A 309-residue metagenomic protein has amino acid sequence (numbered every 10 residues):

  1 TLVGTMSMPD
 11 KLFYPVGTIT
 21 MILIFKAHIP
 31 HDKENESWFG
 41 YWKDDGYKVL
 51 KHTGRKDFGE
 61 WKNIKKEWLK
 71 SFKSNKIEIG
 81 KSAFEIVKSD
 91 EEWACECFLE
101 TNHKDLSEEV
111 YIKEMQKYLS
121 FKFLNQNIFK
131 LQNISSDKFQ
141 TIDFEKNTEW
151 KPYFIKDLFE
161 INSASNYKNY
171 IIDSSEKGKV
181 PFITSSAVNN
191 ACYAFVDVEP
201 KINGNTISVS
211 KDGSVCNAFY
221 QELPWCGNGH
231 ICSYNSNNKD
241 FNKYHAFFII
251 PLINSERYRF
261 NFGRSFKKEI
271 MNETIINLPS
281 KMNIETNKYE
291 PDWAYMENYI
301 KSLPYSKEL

Functional and structural regions predicted by a protein language model:
T1-D137: A conserved structural/catalytic subdomain of Rossmann-like adenosyl-cofactor enzymes
A27-I29, N238, S280: Non-catalytic surface loops within mature trypsin-like serine protease
H31-K33, D240-F247, N283-P291: Short, conserved charged micro-motifs
N35-D44, D197-P200, L223-C226, A294: Short intrinsically disordered coil segments
K65, I249-I253, M296, I300: Short amphipathic C-terminal alpha-helix that caps PH/PH-like domains
K81-N169, D173-A187, N283-L309: Non-catalytic DNA-recognition/assembly elements of restriction-modification systems
K156-I276: DNA target-recognition domains and sequence-specific DNA-contacting regions of bacterial/archaeal
I276-M282: An amphipathic, hydrophobic-aromatic interaction surface with interspersed Lys/Arg that forms lipid/phosphate-bearing
